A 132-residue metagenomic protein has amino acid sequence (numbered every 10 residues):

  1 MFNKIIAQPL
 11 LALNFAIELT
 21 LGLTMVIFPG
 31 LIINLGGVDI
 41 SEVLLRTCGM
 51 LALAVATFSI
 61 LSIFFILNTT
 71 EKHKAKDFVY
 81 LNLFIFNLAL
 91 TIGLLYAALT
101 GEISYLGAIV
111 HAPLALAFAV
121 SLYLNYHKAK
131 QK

Functional and structural regions predicted by a protein language model:
M1-I17, N34: Cytosolic juxtamembrane helix and N-cap/initiation of the first transmembrane helix
F2, L67-A75, T100-I103, K130-Q131: Membrane-interface helix-boundary motifs at transmembrane edges
L10-L11, V38-S41, I66-D77: Short juxtamembrane and helix-loop transition motifs at transmembrane-helix boundaries in membrane proteins
F15-L21, E42-F65, L81-A89: Core segments of alpha-helical transmembrane spans in multipass integral membrane proteins
G30-I40, T69-T70, E102-I103: Membrane-interface helix termini and inter-helical loops of multi-pass transporters
F58, K76-L94, P113-A117: Hydrophobic alpha-helical membrane segments
T91-A108: Membrane-helix boundary connector in multi-pass membrane proteins
L114-K132: Membrane-water interface at the C-terminal end of transmembrane alpha helices
